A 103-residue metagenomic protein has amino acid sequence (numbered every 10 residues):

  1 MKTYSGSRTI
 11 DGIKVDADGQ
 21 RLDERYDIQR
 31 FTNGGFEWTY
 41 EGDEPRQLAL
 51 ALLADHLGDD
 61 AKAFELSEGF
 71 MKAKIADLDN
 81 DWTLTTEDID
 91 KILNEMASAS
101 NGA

Functional and structural regions predicted by a protein language model:
M1, M96-A103: Short intrinsically disordered terminal tails
K2-T3, S7: A glycine-rich beta-turn/hairpin centered on an aromatic-Pro dipeptide
R8-G69: Amphipathic alpha-helical packing elements
G12, A17-G19, E24, L78-W82 (+2 more regions): Short linear motifs in intrinsically disordered/low-complexity regions
G58-M96: Short, compact, well-ordered microdomains
